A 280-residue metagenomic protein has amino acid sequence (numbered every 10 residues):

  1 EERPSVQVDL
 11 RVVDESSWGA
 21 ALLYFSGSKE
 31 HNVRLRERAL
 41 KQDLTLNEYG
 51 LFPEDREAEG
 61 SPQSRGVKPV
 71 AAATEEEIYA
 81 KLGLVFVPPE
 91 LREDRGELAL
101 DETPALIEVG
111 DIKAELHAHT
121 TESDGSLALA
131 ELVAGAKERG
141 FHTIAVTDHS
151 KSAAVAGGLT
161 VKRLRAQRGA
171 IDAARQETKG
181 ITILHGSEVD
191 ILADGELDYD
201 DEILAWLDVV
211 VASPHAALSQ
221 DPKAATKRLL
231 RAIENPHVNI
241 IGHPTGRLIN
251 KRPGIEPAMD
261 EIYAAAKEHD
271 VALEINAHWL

Functional and structural regions predicted by a protein language model:
E1, D9-R11, A39, H117-H119 (+1 more regions): Catalytic metal-binding acidic patch
R3-S5, L23-D111, G157-V271: Extended substrate/RNA-proximal surfaces in nucleic-acid metabolism proteins
R11-V13, A21: Phosphate-backbone binding interfaces of nucleic-acid-interacting proteins
D111-G125, V146-S152, I240-G246, A277: Histidine-centered catalytic micro-motifs
E115-L129, S213-Q220: Active-site mouth loops of central-metabolism enzymes
V133, K137, I233-E234: Non-catalytic positions within long, well-ordered alpha-helices that form the structural scaffold/packing of enzyme
G140-F141: Segments forming glycine/polar-rich beta-alpha architectures that bind adenosine-containing cofactors
E274-L280: Short acidic/histidine-rich active-site segments
